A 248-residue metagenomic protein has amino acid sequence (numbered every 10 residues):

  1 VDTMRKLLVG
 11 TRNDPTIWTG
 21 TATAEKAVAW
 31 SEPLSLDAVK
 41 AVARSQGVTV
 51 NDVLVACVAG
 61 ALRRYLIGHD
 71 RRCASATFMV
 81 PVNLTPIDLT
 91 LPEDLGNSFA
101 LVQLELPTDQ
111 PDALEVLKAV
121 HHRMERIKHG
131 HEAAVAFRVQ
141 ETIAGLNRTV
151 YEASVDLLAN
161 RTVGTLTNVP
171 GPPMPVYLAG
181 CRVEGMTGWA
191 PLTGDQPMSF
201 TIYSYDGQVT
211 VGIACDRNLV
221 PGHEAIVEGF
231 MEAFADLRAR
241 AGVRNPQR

Functional and structural regions predicted by a protein language model:
V1-Q196, F200-R248: Soluble acyl-CoA-dependent acyltransferase catalytic core bearing the H(X)4D motif
